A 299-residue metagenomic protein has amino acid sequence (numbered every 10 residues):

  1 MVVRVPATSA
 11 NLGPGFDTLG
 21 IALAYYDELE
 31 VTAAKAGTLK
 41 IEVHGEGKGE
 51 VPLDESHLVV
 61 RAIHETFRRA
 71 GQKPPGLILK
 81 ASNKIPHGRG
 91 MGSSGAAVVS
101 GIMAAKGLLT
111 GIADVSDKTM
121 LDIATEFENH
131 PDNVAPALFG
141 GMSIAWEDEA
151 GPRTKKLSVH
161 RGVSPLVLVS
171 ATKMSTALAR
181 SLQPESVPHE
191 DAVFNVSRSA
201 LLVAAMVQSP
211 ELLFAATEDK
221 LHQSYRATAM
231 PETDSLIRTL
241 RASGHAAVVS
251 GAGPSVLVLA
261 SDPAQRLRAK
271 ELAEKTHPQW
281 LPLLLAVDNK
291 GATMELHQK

Functional and structural regions predicted by a protein language model:
M1-R89, M103, G107, A113 (+2 more regions): ATP-binding N-lobe of GHMP and related small-molecule kinases
R4-P6, A22, A137-G140, W146 (+3 more regions): Short beta-strand segments
N11, G20-L23, G71-Q72, G90-M91 (+6 more regions): Solvent-exposed alpha-helices and their adjacent loops that cap or buttress functional pockets in soluble metabolic
T32, A137-D148, V207, V258-S261 (+1 more regions): Short beta-strand-to-turn element immediately C-terminal to the catalytic PLP-Schiff-base lysine in fold type I
Q72-R153: Gly/Ser-rich oxyanion-binding loop with an adjacent helix/lid that shapes the negatively charged ligand pocket
V167-T228: Active-site rim beta-loop-alpha module in soluble metabolic enzymes
A205-K299: Glycine-rich, charge-dense phosphate/pyrophosphate-binding loop(s) and the adjacent flexible "lid"/catalytic subdomain
